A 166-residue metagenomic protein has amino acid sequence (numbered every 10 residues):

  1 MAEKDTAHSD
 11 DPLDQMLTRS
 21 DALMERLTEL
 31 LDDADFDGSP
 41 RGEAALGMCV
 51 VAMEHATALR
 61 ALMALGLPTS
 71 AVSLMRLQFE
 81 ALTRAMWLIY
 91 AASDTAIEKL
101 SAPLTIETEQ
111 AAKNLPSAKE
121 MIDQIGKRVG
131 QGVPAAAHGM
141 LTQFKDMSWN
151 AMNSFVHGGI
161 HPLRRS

Functional and structural regions predicted by a protein language model:
M1-M48: N-terminal, Lys/Arg-enriched amphipathic/low-complexity engagement segments that precede the first folded domain
P12-Q15, R19-A22, R26, K99 (+3 more regions): Exposed alpha-helical structural elements
E29-A44, T57-R60, A64-P68, S73-D146 (+1 more regions): Short non-catalytic regulatory patches outside canonical folded cores
M48-E54: Helix-boundary capping/turn motifs
W149-S166: An amphipathic alpha-helical core segment
